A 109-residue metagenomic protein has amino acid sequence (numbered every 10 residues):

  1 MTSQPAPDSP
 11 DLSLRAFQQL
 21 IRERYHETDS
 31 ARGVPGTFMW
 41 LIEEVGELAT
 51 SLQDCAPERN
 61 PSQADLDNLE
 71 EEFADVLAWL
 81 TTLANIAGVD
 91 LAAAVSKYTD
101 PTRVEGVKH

Functional and structural regions predicted by a protein language model:
M1-F73, L77-H109: Flexible "arm" and connector segments at domain edges
